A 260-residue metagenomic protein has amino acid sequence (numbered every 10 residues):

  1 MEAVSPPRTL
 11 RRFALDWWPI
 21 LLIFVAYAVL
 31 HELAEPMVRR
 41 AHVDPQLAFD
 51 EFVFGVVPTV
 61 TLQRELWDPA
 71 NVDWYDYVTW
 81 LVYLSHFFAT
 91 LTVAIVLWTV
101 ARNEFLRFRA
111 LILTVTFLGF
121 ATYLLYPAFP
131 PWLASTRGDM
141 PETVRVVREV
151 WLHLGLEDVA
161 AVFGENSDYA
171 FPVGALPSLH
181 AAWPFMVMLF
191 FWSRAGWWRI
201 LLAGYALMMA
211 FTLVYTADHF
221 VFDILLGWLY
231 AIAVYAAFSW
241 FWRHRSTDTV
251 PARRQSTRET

Functional and structural regions predicted by a protein language model:
M1-T90: N-terminal transmembrane-helix/juxtamembrane module of multi-pass inner/ER membrane proteins
R8-R11, W98-R107, S193-G196: Membrane-interface helix-boundary motifs at transmembrane edges
V25-V29, T116-L124, A206-Y215: Aromatic-anchored segments of alpha-helical transmembrane domains
T90-P127, P131-E142: Interfacial segments of alpha-helical transmembrane regions
V93-T99, A181-R199, L229-F238: Membrane-interfacial alpha-helical segments at the cytosolic side of multi-pass membrane proteins
L125-R194: Membrane-interfacial catalytic/cofactor-binding modules of polytopic membrane enzymes
A128-S135, A175, M208-V234: Interfacial helix-loop-helix junctions of multi-pass membrane proteins
T216-T260: C-terminal membrane module of polytopic membrane proteins
